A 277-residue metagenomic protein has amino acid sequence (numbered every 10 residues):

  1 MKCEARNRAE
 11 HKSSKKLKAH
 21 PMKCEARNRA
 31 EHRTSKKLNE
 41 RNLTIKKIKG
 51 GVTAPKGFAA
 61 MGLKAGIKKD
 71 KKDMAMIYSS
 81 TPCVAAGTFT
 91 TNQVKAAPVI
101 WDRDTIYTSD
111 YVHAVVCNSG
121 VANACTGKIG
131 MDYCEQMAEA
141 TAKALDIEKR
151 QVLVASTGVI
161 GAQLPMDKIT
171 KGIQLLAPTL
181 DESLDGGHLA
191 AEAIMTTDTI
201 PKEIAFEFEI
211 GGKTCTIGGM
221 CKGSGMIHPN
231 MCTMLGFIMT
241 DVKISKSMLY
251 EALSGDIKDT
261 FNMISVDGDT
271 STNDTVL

Functional and structural regions predicted by a protein language model:
M1-L38: Long, intrinsically disordered low-complexity tandem-repeat segments
L38-N92: N-terminal amphipathic/basic leader segments beginning at the initiator methionine
C83, G120-A124: A short, flexible beta-alpha/helix-coil linker loop
N92-I100, K128-Q136: Glycine-rich anion/phosphate-binding loops
P98-T108: Short, charged beta->alpha transition segments
H113-G120, Q151-T157, T275-L277: Glycine- and acidic-rich phosphate- and metal-coordinating loops
E135, A140-F261, S271: Glycine-rich, mobile lid/loop segments that gate access to catalytic sites or pores
